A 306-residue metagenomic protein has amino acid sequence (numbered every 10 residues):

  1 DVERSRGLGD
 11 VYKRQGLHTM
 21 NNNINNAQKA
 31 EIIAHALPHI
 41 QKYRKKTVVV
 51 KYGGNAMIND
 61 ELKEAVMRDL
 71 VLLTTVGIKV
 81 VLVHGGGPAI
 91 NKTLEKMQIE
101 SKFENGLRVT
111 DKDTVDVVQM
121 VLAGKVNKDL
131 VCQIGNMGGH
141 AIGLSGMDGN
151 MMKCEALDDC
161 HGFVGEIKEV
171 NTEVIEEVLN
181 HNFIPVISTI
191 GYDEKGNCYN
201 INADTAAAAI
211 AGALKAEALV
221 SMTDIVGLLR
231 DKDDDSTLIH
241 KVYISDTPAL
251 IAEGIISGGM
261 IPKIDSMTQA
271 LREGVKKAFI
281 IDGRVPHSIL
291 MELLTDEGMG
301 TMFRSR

Functional and structural regions predicted by a protein language model:
D1-Q15: Single conserved hydrophobic/aromatic residue that forms the stacking wall/gate of nucleotide- or nucleobase-binding
K13-R284, M291, T295-E297, R304-R306: Nucleotide/pyrophosphate-binding catalytic subdomain
